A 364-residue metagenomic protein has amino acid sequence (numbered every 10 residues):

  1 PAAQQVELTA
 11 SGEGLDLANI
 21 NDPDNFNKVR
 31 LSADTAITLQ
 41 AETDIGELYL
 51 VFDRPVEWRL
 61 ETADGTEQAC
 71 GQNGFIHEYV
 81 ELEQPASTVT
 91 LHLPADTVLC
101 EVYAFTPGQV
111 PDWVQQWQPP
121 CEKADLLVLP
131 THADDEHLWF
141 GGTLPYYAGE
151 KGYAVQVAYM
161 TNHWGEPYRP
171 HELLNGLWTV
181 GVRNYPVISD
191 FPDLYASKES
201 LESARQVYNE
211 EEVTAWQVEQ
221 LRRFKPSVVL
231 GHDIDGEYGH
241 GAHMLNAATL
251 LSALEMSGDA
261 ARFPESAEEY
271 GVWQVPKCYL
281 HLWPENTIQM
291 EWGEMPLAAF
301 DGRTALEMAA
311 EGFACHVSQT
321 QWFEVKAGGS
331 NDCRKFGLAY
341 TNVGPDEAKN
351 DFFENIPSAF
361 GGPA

Functional and structural regions predicted by a protein language model:
A2-V29, A41, F52-W58, T62-D64 (+3 more regions): The feature marks non-catalytic terminal segments
G12-W58, D64-F263: Active-site beta-strand->loop->alpha-helix modules in alpha/beta enzyme cores, enriched in Gly/His/Asp(Glu)
